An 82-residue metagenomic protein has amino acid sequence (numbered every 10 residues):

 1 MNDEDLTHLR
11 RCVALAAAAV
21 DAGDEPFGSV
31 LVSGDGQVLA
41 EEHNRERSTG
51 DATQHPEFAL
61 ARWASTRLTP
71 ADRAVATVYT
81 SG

Functional and structural regions predicted by a protein language model:
M1-A22: Short, basic/aromatic recognition patches
C12, A16-A19, S29, A40 (+2 more regions): Small-residue (primarily alanine) positions within well-ordered alpha-helices, especially packing/interaction faces
G23-F27, A74: Short, basic and Ser/Thr-rich N-terminal targeting/leader segments
F27-S33: Short beta-strand scaffold segments in enzyme catalytic cores
D35-L39: Short, glycine-anchored, charge-dense loop/turn motifs used at functional sites
A40-G82: Zn2+-dependent cytidine deaminase-like catalytic core
